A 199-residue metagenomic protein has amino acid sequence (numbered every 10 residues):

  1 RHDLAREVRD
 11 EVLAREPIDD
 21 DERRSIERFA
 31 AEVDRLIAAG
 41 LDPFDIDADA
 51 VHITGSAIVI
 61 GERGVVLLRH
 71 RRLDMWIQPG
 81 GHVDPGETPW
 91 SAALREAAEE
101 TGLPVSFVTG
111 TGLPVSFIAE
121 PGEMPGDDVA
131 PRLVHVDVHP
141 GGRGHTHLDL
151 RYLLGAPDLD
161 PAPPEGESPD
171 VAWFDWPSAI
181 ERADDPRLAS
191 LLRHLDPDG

Functional and structural regions predicted by a protein language model:
R1-R28, G142, G166-E167, I180: N-terminal non-globular leader segments, chiefly Sec-dependent signal peptides
A14-S56: Acidic, metal-coordinating catalytic segment for phosphate/diphosphate chemistry, firing primarily on the Nudix
A48, L68, A162-E165: Short histidine-centered beta-strand/loop micro-motifs that create catalytic or ligand/metal-coordination sites
D49, I58-I60, T111: Short, intrinsically disordered, charge-balanced linker/junction segments flanking boundaries in proteins
I58-R95: Glycine-rich active-site/cofactor-binding loop and its immediate structural neighborhood
D84-V108, G112-R187: Unchanged
D184-G199: Charged phosphate-binding loop/patch that engages nucleotide di/tri-phosphates or the phosphate backbone of nucleic
